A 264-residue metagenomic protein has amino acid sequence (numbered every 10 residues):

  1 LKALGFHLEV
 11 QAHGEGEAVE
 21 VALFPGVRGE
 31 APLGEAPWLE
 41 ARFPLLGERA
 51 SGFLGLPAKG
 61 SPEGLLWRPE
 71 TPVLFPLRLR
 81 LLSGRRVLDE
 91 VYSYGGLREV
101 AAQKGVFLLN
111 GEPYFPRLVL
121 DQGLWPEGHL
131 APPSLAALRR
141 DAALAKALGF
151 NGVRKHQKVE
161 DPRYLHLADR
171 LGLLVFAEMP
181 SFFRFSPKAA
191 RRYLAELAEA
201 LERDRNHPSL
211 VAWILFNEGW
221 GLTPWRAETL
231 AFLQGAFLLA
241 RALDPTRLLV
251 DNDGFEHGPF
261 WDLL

Functional and structural regions predicted by a protein language model:
L1-K155, P162-L167, L171-V175, E196 (+4 more regions): Secreted/periplasmic carbohydrate-active enzymes, especially glycoside hydrolases
A143, G152-L264: Substrate-binding/catalytic cleft of secreted carbohydrate-active enzymes, primarily glycoside hydrolases
